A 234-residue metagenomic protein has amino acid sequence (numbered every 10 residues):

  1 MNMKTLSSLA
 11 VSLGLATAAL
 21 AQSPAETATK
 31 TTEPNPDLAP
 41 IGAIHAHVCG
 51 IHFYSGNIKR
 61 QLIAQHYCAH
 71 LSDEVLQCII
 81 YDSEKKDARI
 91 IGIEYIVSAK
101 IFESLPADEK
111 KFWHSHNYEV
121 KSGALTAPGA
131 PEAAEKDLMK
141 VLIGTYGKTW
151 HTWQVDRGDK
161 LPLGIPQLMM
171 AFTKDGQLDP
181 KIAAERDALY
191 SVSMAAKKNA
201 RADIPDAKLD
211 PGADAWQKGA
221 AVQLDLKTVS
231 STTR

Functional and structural regions predicted by a protein language model:
M1-L9: Bacterial N-terminal signal peptides that target proteins for export
T5, S23-V75, M139-R234: N-terminal domain-onset segments
S8-A18: Bacterial N-terminal signal peptides
P34, L38-L125: Extracytoplasmic c-type cytochrome modules immediately beyond a signal peptide or single-pass transmembrane anchor
E84-M170, K174: An exposed acidic His-Trp-rich patch
